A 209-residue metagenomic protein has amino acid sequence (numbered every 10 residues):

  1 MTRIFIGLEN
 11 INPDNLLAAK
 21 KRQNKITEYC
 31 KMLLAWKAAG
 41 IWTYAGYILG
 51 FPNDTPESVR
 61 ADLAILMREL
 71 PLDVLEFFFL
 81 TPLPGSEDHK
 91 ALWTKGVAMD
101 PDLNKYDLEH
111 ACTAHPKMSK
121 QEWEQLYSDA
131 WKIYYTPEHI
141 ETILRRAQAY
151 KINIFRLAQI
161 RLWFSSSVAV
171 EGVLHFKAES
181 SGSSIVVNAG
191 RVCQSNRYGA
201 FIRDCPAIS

Functional and structural regions predicted by a protein language model:
M1-K151: A structural motif corresponding to the C-terminal lobe/cap of the Radical SAM core domain
Y106-S209: Auxiliary Fe-S-binding modules of radical SAM enzymes
